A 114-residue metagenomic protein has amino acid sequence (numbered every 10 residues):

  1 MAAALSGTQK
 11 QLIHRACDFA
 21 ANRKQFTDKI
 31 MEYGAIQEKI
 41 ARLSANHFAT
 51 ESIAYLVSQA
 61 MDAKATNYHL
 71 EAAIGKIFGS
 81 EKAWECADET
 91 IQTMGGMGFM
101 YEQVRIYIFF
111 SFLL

Functional and structural regions predicted by a protein language model:
M1-L114: Alpha-helical interface subdomain recognition
